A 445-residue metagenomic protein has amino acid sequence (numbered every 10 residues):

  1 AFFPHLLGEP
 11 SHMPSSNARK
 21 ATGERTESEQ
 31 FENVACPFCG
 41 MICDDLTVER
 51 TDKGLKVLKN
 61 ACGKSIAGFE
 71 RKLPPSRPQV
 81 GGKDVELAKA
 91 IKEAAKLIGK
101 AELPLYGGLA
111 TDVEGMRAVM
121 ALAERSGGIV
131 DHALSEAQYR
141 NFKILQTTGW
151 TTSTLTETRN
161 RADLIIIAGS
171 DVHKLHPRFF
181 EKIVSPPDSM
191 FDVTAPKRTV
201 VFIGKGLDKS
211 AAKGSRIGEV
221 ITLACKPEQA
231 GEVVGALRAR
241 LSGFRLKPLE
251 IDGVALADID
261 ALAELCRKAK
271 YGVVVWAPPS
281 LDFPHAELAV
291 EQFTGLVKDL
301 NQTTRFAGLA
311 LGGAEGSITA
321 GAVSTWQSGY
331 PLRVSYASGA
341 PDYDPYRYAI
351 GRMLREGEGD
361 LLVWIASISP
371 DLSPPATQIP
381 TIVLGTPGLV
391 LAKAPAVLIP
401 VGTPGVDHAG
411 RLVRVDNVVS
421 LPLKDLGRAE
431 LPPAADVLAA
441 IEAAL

Functional and structural regions predicted by a protein language model:
A1-R240, P278-P279, A443: N-terminal export/assembly segments and adjacent metallocofactor-ligating motifs of anaerobic energy-metabolism
P10-S11, R25, E70, G206 (+5 more regions): Compositionally biased, intrinsically disordered low-complexity regions
S28-D45, D282, L311-G329: N-terminal, charge-rich interaction modules
V48, K298-L311, A394: Internal hydrophobic scaffold segments of catalytic domains
L122-I129, G295-T303: Short helix-loop-beta junction
G128-T148, L207, R305-L332: Short connector loops at secondary-structure junctions
F142-N301, S335-L445: Non-catalytic alpha/beta scaffold blocks inside enzyme catalytic domains
